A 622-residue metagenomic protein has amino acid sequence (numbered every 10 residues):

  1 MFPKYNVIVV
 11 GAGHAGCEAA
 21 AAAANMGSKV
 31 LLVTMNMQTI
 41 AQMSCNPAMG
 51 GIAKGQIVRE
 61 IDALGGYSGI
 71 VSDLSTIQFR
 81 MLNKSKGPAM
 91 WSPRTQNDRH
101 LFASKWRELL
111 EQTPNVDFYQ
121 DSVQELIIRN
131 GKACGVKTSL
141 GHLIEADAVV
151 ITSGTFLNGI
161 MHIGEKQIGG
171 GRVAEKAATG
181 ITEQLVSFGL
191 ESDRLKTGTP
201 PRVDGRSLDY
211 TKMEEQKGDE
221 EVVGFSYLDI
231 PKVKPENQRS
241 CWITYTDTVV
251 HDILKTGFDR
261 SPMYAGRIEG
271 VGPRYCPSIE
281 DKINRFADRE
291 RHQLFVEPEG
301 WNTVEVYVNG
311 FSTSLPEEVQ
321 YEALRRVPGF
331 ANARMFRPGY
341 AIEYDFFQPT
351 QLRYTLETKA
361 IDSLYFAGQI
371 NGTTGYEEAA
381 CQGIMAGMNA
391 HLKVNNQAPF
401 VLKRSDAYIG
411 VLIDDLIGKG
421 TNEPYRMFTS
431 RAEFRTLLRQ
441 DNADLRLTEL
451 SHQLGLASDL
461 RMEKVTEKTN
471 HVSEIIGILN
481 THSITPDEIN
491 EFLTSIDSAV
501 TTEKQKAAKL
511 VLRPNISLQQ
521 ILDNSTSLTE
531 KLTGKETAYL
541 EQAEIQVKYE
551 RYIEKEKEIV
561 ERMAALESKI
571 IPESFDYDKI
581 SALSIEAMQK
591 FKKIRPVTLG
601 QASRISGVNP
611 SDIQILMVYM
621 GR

Functional and structural regions predicted by a protein language model:
F2-A15: Beta1/beta-strand and adjacent pyrophosphate-binding region of the FAD-binding site in flavoprotein oxidoreductases
K4, A21-E125, L140, A148 (+5 more regions): Conserved N-terminal/central alpha/beta ligand/cofactor-binding core
K54, T182-Y321, G418-E491, S495-T502 (+1 more regions): An anion/pyrophosphate-binding glycine-rich loop and adjacent beta-alpha core in soluble alpha-beta enzymes
I127-L143: Conserved beta-strand-loop-beta-strand element in the redox core of flavoprotein oxidoreductases
W301, Y307-T373, V401-D414, E536-K590 (+1 more regions): A glycine-rich dinucleotide-binding beta-alpha-beta segment and adjacent secondary-structure elements that constitute
Q369-E377, E433-R435: Glycine-rich phosphate/pyrophosphate-binding beta-alpha loops
A379-F400: Internal hydrophobic alpha-helix adjacent to the cofactor/substrate pocket in enzyme cavities
R431, T448-Q614, V618-R622: Extended, charge-enriched "interface" segments that sit outside catalytic cores
